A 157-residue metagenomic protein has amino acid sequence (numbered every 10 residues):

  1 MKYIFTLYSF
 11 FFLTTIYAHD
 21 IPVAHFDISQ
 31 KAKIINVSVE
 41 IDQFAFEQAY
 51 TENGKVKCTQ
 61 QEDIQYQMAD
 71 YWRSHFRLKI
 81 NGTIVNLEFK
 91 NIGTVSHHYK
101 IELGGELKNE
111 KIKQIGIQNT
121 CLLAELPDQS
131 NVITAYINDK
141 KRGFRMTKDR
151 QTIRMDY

Functional and structural regions predicted by a protein language model:
Y3-T14: Sec-dependent N-terminal signal peptides
Y17-Y157: N-terminal soluble domains immediately following signal/targeting peptides that reside in extracytoplasmic
